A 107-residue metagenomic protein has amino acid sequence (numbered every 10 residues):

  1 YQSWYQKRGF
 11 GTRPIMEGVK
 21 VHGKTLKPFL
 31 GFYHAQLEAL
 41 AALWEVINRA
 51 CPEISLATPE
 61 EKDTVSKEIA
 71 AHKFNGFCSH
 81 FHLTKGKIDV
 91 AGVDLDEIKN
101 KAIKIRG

Functional and structural regions predicted by a protein language model:
Y1-G107: Basic/polar, cationic surfaces and motifs that engage anionic cell-wall and phosphate/carboxylate ligands
